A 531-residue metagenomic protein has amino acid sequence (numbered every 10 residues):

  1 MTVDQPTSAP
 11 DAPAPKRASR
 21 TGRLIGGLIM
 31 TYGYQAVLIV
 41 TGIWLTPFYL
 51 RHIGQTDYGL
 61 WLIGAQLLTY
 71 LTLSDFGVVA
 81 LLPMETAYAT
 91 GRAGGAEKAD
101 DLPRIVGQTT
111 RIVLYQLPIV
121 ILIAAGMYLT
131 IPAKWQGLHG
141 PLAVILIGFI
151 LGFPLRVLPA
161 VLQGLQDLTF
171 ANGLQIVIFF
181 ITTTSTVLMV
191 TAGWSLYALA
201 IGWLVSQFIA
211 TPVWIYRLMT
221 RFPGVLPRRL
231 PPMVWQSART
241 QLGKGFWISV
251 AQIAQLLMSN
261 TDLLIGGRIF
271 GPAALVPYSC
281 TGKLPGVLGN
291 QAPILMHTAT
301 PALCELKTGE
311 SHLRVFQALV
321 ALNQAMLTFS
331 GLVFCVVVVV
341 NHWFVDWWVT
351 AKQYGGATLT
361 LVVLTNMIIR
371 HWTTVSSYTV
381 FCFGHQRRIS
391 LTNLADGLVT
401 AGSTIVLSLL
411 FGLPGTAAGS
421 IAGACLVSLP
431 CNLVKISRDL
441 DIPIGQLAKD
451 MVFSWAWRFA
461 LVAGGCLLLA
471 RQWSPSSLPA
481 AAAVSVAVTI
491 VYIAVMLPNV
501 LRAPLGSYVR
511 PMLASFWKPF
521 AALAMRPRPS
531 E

Functional and structural regions predicted by a protein language model:
T2-P15, I442-L447, L467-E531: Membrane-proximal transmembrane or re-entrant/amphipathic helices at the cytosolic face
T2-R20, L24, L196, W214-S259 (+4 more regions): Interhelical loop/hinge segments that connect adjacent transmembrane helices in multipass membrane
V3, R20-E85, I121, V144 (+4 more regions): Signature of the first transmembrane helix
G26-I43, I178, L199-W214, L218-R221 (+5 more regions): Transmembrane helical elements of multi-pass membrane transporters/channels
Q55, Y128-I145, V337-R370, L440: Interfacial segments at transmembrane-helix termini and the short loops linking adjacent helices
F76-A96, Q163-G164, F222-P227, T281 (+2 more regions): Helix-loop junctions and terminal segments of transmembrane helices in multi-pass membrane transport/translocation
A143, L174-F222, K244, P285 (+3 more regions): Hydrophobic alpha-helical transmembrane segments
I150-V177, Y197, L364-D396, L440 (+1 more regions): Membrane-interface junctions at transmembrane-helix termini in multi-pass inner-membrane proteins
